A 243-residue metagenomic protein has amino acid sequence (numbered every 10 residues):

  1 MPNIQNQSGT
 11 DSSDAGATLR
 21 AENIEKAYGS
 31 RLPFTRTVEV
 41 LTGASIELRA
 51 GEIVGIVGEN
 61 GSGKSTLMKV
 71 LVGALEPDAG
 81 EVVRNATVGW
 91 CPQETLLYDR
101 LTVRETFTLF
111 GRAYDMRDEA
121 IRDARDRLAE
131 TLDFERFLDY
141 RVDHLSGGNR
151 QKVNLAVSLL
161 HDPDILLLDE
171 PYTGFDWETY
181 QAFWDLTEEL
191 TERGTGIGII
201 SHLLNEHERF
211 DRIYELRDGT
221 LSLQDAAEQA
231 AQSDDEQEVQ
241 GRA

Functional and structural regions predicted by a protein language model:
V57-E59: The feature captures the beta-strand-to-loop junction immediately N-terminal to the Walker
V72: Helix-to-loop junction immediately C-terminal to a conserved catalytic motif
L101-A113: Q-loop/switch helix immediately C-terminal to the Walker
T108, E119-F137: Conserved ABC ATPase "signature" region
R141-L145: Conserved ABC ATPase signature
L155: Hydrophobic anchor residue at the start of the ABC signature
L166-E170: Catalytic Walker B motif of ABC-type/P-loop ATPase nucleotide-binding domains
